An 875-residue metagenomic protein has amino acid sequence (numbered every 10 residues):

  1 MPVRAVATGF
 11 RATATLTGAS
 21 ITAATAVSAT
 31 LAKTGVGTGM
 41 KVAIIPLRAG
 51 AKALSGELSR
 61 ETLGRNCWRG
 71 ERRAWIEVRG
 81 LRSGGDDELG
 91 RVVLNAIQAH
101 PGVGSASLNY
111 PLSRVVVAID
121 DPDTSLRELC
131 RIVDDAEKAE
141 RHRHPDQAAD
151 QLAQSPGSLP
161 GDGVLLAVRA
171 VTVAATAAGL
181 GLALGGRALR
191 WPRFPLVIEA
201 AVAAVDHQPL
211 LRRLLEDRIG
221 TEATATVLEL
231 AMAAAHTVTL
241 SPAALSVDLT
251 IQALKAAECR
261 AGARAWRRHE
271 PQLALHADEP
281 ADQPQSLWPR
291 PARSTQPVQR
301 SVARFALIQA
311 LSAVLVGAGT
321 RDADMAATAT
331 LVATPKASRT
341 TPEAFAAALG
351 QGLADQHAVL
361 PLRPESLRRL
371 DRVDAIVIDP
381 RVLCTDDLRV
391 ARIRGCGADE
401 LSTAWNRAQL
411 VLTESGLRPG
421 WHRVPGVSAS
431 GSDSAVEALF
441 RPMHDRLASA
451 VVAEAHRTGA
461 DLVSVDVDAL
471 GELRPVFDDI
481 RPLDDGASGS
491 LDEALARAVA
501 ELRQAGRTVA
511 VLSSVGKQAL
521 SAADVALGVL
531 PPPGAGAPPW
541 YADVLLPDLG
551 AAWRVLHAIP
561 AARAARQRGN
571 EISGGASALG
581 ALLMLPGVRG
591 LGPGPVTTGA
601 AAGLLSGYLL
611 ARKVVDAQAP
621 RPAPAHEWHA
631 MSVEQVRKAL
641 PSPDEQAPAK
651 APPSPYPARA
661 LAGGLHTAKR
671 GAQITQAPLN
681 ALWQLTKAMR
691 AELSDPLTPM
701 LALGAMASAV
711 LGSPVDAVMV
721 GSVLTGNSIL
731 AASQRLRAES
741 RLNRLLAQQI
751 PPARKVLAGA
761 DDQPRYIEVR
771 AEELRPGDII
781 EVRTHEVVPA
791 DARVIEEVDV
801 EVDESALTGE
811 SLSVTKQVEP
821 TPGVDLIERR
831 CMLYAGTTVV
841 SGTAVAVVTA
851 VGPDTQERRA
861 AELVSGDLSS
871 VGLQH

Functional and structural regions predicted by a protein language model:
K41-E57, E71, R218, T224 (+12 more regions): Juxtamembrane coupling segments of multi-pass membrane pumps/enzymes
T62-G64, R69, R73-D123, D135 (+1 more regions): Short acidic amphipathic segments
D121-E140, R474-F477, E857-R859: Charge-rich, low-aromatic oligomerization/scaffolding segments with amphipathic character
H144-L189, V555-G580, L685-E692, G872-Q874: Cytosolic-side membrane-insertion boundary helix
A167-G186, W191-P335, T341, S428 (+10 more regions): Actuator/coupling domain of P-type ATPases
L273-A277, Q409-T413, G420-S430, L439 (+1 more regions): Cytosolic catalytic regions of P-type ion-transporting ATPases
P364-A391, L520: Asp-based phosphoryl-transfer active-site loop
S428-S606, K613-Q646: Conserved ATP-binding TGD loop and adjacent catalytic N/P-domain core of P-type ATPases
